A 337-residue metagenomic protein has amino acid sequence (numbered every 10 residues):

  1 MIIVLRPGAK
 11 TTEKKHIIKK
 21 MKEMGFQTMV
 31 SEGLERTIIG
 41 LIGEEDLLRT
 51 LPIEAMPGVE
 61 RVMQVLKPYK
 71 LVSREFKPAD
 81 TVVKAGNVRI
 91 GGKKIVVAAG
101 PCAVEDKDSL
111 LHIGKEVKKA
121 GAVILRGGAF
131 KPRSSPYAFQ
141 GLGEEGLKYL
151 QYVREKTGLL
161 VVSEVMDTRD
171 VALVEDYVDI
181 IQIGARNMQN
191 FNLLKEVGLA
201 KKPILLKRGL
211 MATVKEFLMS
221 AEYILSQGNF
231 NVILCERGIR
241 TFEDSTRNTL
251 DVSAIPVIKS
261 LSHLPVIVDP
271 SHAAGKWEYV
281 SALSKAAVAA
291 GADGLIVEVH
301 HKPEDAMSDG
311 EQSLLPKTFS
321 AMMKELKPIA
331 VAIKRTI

Functional and structural regions predicted by a protein language model:
M1-V97: Non-catalytic terminal accessory/regulatory regions of metabolic enzymes
G8, I95-H112, P136-Q140, L160-E164 (+3 more regions): Active-site mouth loops of central-metabolism enzymes
A85, L225-A286: Active-site/ligand-binding-proximal alpha/beta "capping" segment
I95-P101, V123-G127, V161-S163, D179-I183 (+4 more regions): Hydrophobic faces of well-ordered beta-strands that scaffold small-molecule active sites in alpha/beta enzyme cores
G114, A129-R133, N187-S253: Conserved anion-binding
G121, L173-Q182, G198-I204, L225-N231 (+2 more regions): Glycine-enriched alpha-helix->loop->beta-strand junction motifs that scaffold or abut catalytic
R126-E144, H300-E311: Glycine-rich, proline-tolerant flexible connector loops at the mouths of alpha/beta enzymes
F139-S163, E196-P203, V252-I267, Q312-R335: Alpha-helix-loop-beta-strand connector modules within alpha/beta enzyme cores
